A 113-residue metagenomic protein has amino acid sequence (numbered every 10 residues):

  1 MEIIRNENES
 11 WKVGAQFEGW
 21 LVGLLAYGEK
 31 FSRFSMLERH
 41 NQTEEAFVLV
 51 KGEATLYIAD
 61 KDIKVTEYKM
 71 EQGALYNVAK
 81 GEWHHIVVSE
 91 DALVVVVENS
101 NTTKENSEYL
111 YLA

Functional and structural regions predicted by a protein language model:
M1-L24, E29-L37: A short, N-terminal "cap"/entry segment at the start of jelly-roll beta-barrel domains of the cupin/DSBH fold
G28-S32, Q72-G73, A79-G81, D91: Tight coil/turn sites that cap or link beta-strands
S32-E45, I63-K64: A short beta-loop-beta micro-motif enriched in histidine and acidic residues
R33, G52-Y57, L75: Short beta-strand segments in beta-sandwich/barrel cores
N41-L56: Short, conserved beta-strand element in jelly-roll/cupin
L56-Y57, V78, W83-S89, V96: Short beta-strand His + acidic residue motifs that chelate non-heme Fe in jelly-roll/DSBH and cupin folds
D60-K80: Short acidic-glycine-tyrosine-enriched beta hairpin
S89-A113: Double-stranded beta-helix
